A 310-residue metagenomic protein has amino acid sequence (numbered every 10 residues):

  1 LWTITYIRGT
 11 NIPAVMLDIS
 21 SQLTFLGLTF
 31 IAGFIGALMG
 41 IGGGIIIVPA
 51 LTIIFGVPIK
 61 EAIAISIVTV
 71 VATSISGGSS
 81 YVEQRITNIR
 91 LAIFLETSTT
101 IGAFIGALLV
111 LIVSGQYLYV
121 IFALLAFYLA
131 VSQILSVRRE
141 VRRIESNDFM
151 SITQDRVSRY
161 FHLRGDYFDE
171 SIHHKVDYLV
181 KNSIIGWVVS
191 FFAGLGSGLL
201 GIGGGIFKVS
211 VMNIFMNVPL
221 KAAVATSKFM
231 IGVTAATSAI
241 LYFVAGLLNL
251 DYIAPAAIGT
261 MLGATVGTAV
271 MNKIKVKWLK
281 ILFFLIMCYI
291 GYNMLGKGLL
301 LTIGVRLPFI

Functional and structural regions predicted by a protein language model:
L1-A32, I53, E83-G194, I214 (+1 more regions): Juxtamembrane transmembrane-helix boundary motif
T29-G40, G77, S190-L200: Transmembrane alpha-helix interface/packing and boundary motifs in multi-pass membrane proteins, characterized by
G40-I47, L200-V209: Transmembrane helix boundary and interhelical junction motifs in multipass membrane proteins
G42-T97: Juxtamembrane transmembrane-helix termini in multi-pass membrane transport proteins
I47-E61, F207-A222: Interfacial segments of multi-pass membrane proteins
V68-S76, S98-G102, L109, M230-T237: Membrane-embedded alpha-helical segments of transport systems, primarily multispan ion/solute transporters
